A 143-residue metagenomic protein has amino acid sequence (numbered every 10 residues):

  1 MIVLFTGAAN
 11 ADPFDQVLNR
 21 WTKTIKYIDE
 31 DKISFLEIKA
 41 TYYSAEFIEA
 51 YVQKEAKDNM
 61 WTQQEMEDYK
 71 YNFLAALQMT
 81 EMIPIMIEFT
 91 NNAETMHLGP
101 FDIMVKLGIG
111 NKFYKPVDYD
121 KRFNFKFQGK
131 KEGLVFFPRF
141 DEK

Functional and structural regions predicted by a protein language model:
M1-L4: Bacterial N-terminal signal peptides
T6-A8: N-terminal signal peptide c-region/cleavage motif recognized by signal peptidases
A11-K143: Conserved functional micro-motifs across diverse proteins
